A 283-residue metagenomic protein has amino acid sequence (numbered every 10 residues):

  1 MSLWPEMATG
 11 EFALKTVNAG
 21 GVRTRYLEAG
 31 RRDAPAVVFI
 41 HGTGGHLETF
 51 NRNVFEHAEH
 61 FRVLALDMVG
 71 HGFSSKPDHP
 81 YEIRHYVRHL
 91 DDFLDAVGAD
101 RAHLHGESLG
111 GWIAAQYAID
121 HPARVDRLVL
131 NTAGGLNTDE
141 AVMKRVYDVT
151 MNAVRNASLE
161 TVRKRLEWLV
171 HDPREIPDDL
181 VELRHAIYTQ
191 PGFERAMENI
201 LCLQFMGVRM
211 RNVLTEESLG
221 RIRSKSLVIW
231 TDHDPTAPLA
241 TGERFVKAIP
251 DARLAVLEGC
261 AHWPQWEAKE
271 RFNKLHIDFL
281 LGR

Functional and structural regions predicted by a protein language model:
N18, V22-F73: Conserved HGGG/HGGXW glycine-rich cap/lid loop of the alpha/beta-hydrolase fold
T24, A141, N156-R221: Conserved alpha/beta-hydrolase catalytic His-Asp/Glu region
R84-A102: Conserved acidic catalytic loop of the alpha/beta-hydrolase fold
G106, G110, A114: Gly/Ala-rich beta-loop-alpha elbow adjacent to hydrolase catalytic centers
A115-I119, D126-V162: Flexible "cap/lid" loop of the alpha/beta hydrolase fold
R209, H233-A237: Acidic catalytic loop of the alpha/beta-hydrolase fold
I222, V228-W230: Short beta-strand/loop motif that positions the catalytic acidic residue of the alpha/beta-hydrolase fold
D251-R283: Catalytic active-site module of serine/aspartate enzymes centered on a nucleophile-bearing elbow/loop
